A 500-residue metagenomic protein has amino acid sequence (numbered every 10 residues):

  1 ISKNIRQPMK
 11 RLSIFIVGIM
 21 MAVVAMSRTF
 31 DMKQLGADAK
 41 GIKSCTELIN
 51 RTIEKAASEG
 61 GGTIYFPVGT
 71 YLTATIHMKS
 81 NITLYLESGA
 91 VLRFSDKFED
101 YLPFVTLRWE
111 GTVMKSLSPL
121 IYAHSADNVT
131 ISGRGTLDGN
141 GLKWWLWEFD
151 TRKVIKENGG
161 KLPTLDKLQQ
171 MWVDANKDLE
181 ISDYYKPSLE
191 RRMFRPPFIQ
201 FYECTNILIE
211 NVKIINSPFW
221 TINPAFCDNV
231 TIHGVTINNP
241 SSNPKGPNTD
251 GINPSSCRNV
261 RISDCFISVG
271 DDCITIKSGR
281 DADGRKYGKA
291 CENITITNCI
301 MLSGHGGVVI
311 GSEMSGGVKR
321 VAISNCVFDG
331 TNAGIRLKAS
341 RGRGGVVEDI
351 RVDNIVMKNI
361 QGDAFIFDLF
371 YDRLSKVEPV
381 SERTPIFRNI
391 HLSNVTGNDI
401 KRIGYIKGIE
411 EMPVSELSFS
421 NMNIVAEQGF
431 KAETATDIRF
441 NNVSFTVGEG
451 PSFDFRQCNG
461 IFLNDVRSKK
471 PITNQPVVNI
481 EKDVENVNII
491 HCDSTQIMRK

Functional and structural regions predicted by a protein language model:
I1-F30: Bacterial Sec-dependent N-terminal signal peptides
V24-K500: Extracellular/periplasmic carbohydrate-active domains that bind, remodel, or depolymerize complex polysaccharides
